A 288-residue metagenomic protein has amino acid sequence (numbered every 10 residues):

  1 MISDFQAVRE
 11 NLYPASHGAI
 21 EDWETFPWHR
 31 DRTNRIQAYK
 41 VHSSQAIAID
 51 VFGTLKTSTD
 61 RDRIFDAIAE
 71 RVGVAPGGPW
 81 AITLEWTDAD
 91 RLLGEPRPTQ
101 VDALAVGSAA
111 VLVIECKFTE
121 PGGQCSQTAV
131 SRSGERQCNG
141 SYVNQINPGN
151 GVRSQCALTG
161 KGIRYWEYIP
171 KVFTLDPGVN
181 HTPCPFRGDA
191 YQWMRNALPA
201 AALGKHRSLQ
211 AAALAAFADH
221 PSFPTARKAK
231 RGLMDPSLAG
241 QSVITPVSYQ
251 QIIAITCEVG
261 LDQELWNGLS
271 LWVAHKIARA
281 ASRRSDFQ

Functional and structural regions predicted by a protein language model:
M1-A69: Nuclease catalytic cores
G53-L55, W86-D90, A105-A109, C116-E120 (+1 more regions): Short, flexible loop/turn elements at secondary-structure junctions
R63, C116, Q124-Q127, F223-R231: A short acidic (Asp/Glu
P76-S108, P185: Active-site metal-binding core of divalent-cation-utilizing nuclease and nuclease-like domains
L104-V113, A201-R207: Active-site beta-strand-loop-beta-strand hairpin of nuclease catalytic cores that positions key catalytic residues
G123-A211: Acidic, metal/cofactor-coordinating or nucleic-acid-engaging core segments within structured domains
L198-L238: Extended, basic/helix-rich recognition subdomains
K228-Q288: Polybasic (Lys/Arg-rich)
